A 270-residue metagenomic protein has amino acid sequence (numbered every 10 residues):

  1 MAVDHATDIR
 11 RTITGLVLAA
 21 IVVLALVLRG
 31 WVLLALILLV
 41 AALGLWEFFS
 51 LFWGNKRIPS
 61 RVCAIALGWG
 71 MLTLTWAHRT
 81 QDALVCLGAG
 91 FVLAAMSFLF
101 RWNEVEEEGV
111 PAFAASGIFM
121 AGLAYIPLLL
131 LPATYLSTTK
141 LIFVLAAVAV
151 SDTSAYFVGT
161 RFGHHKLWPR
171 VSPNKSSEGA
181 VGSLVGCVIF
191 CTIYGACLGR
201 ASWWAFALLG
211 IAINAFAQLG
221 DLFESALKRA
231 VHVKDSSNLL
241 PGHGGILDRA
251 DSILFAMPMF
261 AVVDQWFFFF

Functional and structural regions predicted by a protein language model:
A2-I211: Membrane-embedded alpha-helical bundles of polytopic integral membrane proteins
L123-A124, L128, S237, L254-F255: Hydrophobic alpha-helical transmembrane segments of integral membrane proteins, especially lipid-exposed positions
V150-R161, A217-R229: Short helical (or helix-break) motifs at transmembrane helix termini and adjacent helical loops in multi-pass membrane
S154, V181, L247-F255: Membrane-embedded alpha-helical segments of transport systems, primarily multispan ion/solute transporters
A230-I253: Interfacial loop-to-transmembrane junctions
L254, P258, V262-V263: Hydrophobic alpha-helical transmembrane segments of membrane transport and translocation systems, primarily multi-pass
V262-F270: Juxtamembrane boundary at the C-terminal end of a transmembrane helix
